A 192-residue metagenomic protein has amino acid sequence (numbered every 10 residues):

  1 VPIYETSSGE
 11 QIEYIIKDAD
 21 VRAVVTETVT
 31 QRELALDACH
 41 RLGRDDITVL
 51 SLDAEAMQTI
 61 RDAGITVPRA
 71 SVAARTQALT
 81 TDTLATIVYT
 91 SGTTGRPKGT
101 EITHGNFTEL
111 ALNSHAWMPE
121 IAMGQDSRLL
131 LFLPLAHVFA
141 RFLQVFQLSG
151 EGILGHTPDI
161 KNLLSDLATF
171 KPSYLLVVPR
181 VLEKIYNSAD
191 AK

Functional and structural regions predicted by a protein language model:
V1-D62: Structural core segment of the AMP-binding/adenylate-forming
S7-Q11, T103-N106, D159: Short loop/turn segments at beta->alpha junctions
I12-E13, T76, V88, L164: Short hydrophobic/charged patches on amphipathic alpha-helices used for structural packing and interfaces
I16, C39, F107, F146-Q147: Short hydrophobic alpha-helical segments of the AMP-binding
V24, L84, T90-T93, L129 (+2 more regions): Conserved S/T- and glycine-rich ATP-binding loop of Class I adenylate-forming
S51, V67-Y89, R96, A122-R128: Conserved pre-ATP/AMP-binding loop-to-beta segment of ANL
A85-A111: Conserved AMP-binding A3 loop
T108-R128, L135-K192: Conserved AMP-binding/adenylation subdomain of ANL enzymes
